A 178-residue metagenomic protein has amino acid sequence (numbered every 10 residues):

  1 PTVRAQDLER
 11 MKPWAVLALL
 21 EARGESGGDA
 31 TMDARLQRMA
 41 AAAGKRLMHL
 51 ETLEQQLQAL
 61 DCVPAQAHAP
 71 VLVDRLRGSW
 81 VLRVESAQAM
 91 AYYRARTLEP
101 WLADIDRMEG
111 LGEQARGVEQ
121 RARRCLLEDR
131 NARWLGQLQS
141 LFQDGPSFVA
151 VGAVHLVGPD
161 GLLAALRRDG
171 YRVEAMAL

Functional and structural regions predicted by a protein language model:
P1-C125: Structured, acidic catalytic/metal-binding patches in enzyme active sites
R124-L178: C-terminal soluble interaction/assembly domains
